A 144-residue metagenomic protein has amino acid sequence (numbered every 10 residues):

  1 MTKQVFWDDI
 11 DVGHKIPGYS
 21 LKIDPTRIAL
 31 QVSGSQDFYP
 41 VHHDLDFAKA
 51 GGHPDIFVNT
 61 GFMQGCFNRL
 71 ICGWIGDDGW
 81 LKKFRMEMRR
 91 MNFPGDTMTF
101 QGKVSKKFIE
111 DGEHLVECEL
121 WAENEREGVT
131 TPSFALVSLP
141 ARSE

Functional and structural regions predicted by a protein language model:
M1-K15, N92-E144: HotDog/MaoC-like acyl-thioester-processing domains
T2-W80, E144: Hot-dog-fold acyl-thioester-processing enzymes
S20, R85, P132-L136: Well-ordered beta-strand positions in beta-sheet-rich domains
I23, M88, V137-L139: Hydrophobic residues in beta-strands and at strand termini
R27, R69, R85, R89-R90 (+2 more regions): Arginine residue identity/basic-tract feature
G73-D96: Mid-chain, well-packed structural core segment of small domains
